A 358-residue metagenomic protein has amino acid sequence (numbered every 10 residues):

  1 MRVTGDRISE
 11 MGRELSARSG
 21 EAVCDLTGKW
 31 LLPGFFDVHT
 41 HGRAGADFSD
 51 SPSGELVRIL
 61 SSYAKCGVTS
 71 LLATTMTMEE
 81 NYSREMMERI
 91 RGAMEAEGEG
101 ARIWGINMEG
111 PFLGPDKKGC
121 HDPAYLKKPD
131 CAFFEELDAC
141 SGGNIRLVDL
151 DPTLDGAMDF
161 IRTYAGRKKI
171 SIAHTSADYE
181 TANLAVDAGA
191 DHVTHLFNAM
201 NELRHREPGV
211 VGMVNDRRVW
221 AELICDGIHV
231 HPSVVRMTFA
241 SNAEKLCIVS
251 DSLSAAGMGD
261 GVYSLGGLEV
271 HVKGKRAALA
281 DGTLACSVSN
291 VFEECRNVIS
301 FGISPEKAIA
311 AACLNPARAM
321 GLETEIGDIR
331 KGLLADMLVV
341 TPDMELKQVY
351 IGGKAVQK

Functional and structural regions predicted by a protein language model:
M1-L32: Histidine-rich, glycine-flanked metal-binding segment
G28, H39, Y63, M108 (+4 more regions): Conserved, mostly hydrophobic/aromatic
W30, V38, F48-R102, Y125-C140 (+1 more regions): Alpha-helical scaffold segments that flank or form the walls of functional sites
F35, G42-S51, L72-Y82, A199-N215: Active-site loop-to-helix "anion-binding N-cap" substructures in soluble metabolic enzymes
H41, V57-M86, A101-G114, S141-T153 (+4 more regions): Divalent metal-dependent hydrolysis catalytic cores, especially in the metallo-beta-lactamase
S62-L72, G114-G142, L184-L196, E207-W220 (+1 more regions): Active-site gating loops and adjacent loop-to-helix segments of metal-dependent hydrolytic enzymes
D138-M258: Active-site core of metal-dependent hydrolases
G212-A221, F239-S250, A255-V340: His/Asp/Glu-enriched, well-ordered alpha-helical/loop segment that forms or immediately abuts the divalent-metal
